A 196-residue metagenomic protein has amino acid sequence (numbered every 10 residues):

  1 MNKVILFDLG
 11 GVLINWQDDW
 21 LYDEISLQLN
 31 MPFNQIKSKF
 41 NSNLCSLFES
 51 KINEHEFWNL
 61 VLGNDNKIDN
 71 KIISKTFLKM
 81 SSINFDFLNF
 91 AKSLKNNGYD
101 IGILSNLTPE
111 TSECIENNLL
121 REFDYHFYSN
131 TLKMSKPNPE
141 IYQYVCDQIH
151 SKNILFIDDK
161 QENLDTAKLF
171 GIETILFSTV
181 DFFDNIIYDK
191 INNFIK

Functional and structural regions predicted by a protein language model:
M1-K39, K67, L169-F170, T179-N185: Active-site neighborhood of HAD-like aspartate-dependent phosphohydrolases
M1-N2, G98-D100, S151-N153: A general structural motif
D8, N15, G102-N106, D158: Short beta-strand segments
D8-G11, S50, I103, H126 (+1 more regions): Generic structural signal for small/hydrophobic residues in well-ordered secondary structure, especially within
I25-Q28, N34-K37, N41, C45-S46 (+2 more regions): Helical cap/lid subdomains and adjacent loops of hydrolase enzymes that gate the active-site channel and determine
S46-I73: A metal-dependent, Asp-based hydrolase signature
K71-G102, P139: Short, acidic loop-to-helix structural element flanking the phosphoryl-transfer center in phosphate-processing enzymes
T108-P109, E113-K196: Asp-based, Mg2+/Mn2+-dependent phosphohydrolase catalytic module
